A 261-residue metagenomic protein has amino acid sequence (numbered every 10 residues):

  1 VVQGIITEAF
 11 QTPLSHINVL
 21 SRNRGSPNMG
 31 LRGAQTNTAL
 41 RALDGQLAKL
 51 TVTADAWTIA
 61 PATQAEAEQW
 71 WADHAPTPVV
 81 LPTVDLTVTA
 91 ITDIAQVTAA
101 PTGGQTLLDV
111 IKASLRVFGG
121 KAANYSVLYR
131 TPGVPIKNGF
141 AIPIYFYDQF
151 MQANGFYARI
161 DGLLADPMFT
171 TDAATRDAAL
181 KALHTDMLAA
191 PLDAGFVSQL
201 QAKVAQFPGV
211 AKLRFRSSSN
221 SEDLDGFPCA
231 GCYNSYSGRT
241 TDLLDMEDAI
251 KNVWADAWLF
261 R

Functional and structural regions predicted by a protein language model:
V1-A34, L115: Extracellular/luminal Protease-associated
R32-R261: N-terminal beta-alpha lobe that positions the nucleotide/phosphoryl donor in ATP/NTP-coupled carboxylate activation
